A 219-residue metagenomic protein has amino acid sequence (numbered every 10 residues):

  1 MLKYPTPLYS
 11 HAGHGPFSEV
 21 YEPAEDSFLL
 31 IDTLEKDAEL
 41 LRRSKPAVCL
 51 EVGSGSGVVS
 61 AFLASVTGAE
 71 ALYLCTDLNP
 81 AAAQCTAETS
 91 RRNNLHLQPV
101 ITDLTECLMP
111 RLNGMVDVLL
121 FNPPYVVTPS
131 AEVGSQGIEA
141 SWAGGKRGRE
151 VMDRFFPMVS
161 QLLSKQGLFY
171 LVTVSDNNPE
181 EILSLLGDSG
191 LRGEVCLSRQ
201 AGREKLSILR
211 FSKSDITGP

Functional and structural regions predicted by a protein language model:
M1-P219: Auxiliary N-terminal substrate/complex-recognition segments of SAM-dependent methyltransferases
